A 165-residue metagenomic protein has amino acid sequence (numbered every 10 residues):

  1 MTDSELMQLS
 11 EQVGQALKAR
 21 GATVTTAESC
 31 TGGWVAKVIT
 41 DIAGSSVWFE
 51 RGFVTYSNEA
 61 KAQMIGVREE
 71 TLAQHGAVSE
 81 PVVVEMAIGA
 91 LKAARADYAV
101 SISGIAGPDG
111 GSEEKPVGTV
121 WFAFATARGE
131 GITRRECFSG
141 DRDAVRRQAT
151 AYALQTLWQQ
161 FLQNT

Functional and structural regions predicted by a protein language model:
M1-T165: Short alpha-helical segments enriched in small residues
